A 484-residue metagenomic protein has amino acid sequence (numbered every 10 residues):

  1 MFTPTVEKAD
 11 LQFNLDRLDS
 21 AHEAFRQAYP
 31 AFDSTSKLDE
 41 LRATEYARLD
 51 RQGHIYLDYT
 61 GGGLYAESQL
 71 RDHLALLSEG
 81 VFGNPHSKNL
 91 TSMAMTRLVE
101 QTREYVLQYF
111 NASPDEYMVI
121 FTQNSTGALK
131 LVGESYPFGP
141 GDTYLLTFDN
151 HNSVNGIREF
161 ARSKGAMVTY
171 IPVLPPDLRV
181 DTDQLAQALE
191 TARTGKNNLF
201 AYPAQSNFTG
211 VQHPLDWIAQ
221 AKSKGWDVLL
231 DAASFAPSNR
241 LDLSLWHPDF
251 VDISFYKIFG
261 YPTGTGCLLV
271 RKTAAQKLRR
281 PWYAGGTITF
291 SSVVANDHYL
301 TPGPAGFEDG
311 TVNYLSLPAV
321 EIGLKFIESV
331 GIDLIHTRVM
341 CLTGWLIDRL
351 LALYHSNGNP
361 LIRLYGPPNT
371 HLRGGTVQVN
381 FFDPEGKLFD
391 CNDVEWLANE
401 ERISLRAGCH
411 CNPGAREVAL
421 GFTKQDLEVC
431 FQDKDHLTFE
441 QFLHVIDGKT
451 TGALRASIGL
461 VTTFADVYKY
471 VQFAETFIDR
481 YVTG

Functional and structural regions predicted by a protein language model:
M1-G484: Pyridoxal 5′-phosphate
